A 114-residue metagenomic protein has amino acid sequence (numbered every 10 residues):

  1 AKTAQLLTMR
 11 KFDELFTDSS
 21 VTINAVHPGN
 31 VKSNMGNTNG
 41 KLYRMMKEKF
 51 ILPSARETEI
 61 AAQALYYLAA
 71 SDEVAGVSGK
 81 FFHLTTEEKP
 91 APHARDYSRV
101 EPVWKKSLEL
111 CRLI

Functional and structural regions predicted by a protein language model:
A1-I114: NAD(P)H-dependent oxidoreductase Rossmann-fold/reductase module
